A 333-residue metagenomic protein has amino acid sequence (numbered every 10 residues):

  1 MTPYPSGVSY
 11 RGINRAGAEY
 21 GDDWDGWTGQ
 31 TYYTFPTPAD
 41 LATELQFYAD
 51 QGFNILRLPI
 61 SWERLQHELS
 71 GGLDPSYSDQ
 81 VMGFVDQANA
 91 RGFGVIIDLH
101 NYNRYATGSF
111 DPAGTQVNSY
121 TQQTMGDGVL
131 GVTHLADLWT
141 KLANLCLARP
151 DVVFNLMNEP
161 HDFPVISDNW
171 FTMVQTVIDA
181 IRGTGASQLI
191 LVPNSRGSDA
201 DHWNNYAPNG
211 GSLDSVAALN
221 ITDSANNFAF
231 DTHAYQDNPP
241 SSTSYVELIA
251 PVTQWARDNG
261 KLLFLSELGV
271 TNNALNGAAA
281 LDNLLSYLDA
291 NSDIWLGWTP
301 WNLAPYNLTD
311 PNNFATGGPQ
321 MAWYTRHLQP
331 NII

Functional and structural regions predicted by a protein language model:
M1-I55, R326, P330-N331: N-terminal carbohydrate-binding accessory modules
M1-Y4, A42-D50, M82-A88, A143-N144 (+2 more regions): Short amphipathic alpha-helices and their capping/turn segments at secondary-structure boundaries
S9, I96, F264, T299: Conserved Rossmann-like nucleotide-binding pocket used by diverse enzymes that bind dinucleotide cofactors
I13-A16, P59-S61, H233: Short loop/turn segments at strand-loop or loop-helix junctions that form parts of catalytic or ligand-binding pockets
D22-Y32, W62-D79, N103-L130, L308-P319: Surface-exposed, active-site-proximal loop segments in enzymatic domains
T28-Y33, T37, G126, T133-V153 (+3 more regions): Extracellular glycoside hydrolase catalytic/binding regions
D40-A106, A113-G114, H134, W170-A186 (+1 more regions): Aromatic-lined substrate-binding rim segments of carbohydrate-active enzymes
P59-S61, H100-N103, R196, T299-N307: Short, solvent-exposed turn/loop segments enriched in Gly/Ser/Thr/Pro and often Arg
